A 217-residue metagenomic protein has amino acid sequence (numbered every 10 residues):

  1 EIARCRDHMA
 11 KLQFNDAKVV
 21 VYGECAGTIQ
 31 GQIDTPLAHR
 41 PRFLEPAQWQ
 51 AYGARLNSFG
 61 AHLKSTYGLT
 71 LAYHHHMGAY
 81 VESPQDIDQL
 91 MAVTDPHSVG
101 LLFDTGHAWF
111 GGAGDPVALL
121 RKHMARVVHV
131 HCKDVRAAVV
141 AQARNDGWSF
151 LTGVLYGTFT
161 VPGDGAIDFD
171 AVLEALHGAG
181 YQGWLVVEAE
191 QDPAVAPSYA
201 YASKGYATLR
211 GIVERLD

Functional and structural regions predicted by a protein language model:
E1-F103: Active-site acidic/histidine proton-transfer and metal-coordination neighborhood in alpha/beta enzyme cores
D16, N57, A61, P84-V99 (+2 more regions): Histidine-acidic metal/acid-base catalytic patches
A79, A108-W109: Catalytic P-loop NTPase motifs of RecA-like helicase/translocase cores
